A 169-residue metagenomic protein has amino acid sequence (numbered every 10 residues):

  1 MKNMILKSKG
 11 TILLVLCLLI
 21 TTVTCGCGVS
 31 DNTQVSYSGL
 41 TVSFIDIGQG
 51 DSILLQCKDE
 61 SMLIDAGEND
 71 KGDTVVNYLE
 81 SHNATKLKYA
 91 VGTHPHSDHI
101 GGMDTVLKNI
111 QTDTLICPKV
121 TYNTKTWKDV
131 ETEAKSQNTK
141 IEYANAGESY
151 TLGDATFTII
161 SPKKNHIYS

Functional and structural regions predicted by a protein language model:
K2-S8, T22-S169: Non-globular, low-confidence helical/coil segments that flank catalytic cores
L13-V23: Bacterial N-terminal signal peptides
